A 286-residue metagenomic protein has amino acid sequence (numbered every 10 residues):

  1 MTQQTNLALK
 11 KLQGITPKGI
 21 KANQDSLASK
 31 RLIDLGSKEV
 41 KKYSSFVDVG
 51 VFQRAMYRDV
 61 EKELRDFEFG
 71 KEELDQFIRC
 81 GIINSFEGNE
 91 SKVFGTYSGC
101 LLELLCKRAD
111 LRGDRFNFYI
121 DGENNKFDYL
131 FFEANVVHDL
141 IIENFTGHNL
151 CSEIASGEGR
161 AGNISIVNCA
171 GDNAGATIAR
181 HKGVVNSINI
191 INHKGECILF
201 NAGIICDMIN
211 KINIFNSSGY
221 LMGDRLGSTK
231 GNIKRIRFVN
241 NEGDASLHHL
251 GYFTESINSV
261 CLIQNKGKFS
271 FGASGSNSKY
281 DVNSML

Functional and structural regions predicted by a protein language model:
T2-L286: Charge-rich, low-hydrophobicity low-complexity segments
